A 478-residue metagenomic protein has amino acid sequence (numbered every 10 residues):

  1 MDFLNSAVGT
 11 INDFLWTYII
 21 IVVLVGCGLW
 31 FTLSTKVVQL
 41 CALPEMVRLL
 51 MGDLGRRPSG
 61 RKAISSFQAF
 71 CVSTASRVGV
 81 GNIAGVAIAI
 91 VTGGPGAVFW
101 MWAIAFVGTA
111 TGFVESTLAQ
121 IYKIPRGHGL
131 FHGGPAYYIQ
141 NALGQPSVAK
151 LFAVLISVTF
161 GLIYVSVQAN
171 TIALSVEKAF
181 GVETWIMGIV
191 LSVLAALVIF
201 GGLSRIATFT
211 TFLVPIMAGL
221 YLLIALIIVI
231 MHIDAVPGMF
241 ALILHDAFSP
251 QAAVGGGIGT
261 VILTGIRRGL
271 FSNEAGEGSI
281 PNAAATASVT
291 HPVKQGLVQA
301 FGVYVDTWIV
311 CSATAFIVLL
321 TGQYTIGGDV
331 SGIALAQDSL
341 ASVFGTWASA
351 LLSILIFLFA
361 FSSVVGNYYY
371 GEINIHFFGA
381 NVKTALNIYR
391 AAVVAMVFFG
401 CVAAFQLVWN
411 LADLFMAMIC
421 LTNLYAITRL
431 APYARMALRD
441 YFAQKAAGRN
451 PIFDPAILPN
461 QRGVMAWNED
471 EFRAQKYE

Functional and structural regions predicted by a protein language model:
M1-V80, I90-A97, R429-E478: N-terminal alpha-helical transmembrane segments of multi-pass membrane transport and channel/translocase proteins
F3-L4, S34-Q39, N82-V86, L162-A173 (+5 more regions): Transmembrane helix-loop junctions in multi-pass membrane proteins
G9-L49, V91-G129, D306-A313, S349 (+1 more regions): Extracellular loop-to-transmembrane helix junctions
V23-W30, S34-V47, F152, N170-V176 (+2 more regions): Membrane-interface loop-to-helix entry segments
C27-T32, I104-G129, P135-I199, I354-V364: Helix-loop-helix module between adjacent transmembrane segments
V37-I64, I88-I90, G94-V98, A110-L143 (+3 more regions): Flexible loop linkers connecting adjacent transmembrane helices in multi-pass alpha-helical membrane transporters
R57-T92, L118-A136, Q140, G257-Y304: Alpha-helical membrane segments and immediately flanking helix-loop junctions that form or couple to the substrate/ion
V114-K123, I224-L242, G256, T286-A287 (+1 more regions): Extracellular/periplasmic helix-exit of transmembrane alpha-helices
